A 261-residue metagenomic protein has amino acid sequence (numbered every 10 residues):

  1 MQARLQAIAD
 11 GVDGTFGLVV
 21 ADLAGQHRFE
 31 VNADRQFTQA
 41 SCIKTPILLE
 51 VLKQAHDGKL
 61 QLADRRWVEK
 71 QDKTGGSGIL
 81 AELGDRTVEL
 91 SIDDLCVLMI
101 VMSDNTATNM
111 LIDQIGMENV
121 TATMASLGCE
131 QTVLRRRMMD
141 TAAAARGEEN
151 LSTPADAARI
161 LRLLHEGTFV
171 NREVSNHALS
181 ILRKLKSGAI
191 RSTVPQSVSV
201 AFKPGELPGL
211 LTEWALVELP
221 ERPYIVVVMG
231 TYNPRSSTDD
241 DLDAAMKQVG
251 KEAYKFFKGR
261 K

Functional and structural regions predicted by a protein language model:
M1-I8, R28, Q114-G116, R159-G188 (+2 more regions): Structured C-terminal helix/loop/strand segments within mature extracytoplasmic catalytic/sensor domains
M1-R35: Beta-lactamase-like hydrolase cores
T15, V88, N109-L161, H165-E166: Mid-domain, small-residue-enriched loop/turn segments at the edges of structured enzyme/sensor domains
G17-A21, E30, P46, W67 (+1 more regions): Soluble periplasmic/extracytoplasmic beta-strand elements of cell-envelope proteins
A21-L23, K70-Q71, I100-S103, Q114-I115 (+4 more regions): Active-site-proximal beta-strand/loop segments in catalytic clefts of secreted hydrolases
L23, L62-G78, I115-G116, I181: Acidic helix-start/capping segments at beta-turn-to-alpha-helix junctions
Q26, T38-R66, V226: Active-site SXXK
K73-N109, M117: Conserved catalytic neighborhood of penicillin-recognizing serine enzymes
